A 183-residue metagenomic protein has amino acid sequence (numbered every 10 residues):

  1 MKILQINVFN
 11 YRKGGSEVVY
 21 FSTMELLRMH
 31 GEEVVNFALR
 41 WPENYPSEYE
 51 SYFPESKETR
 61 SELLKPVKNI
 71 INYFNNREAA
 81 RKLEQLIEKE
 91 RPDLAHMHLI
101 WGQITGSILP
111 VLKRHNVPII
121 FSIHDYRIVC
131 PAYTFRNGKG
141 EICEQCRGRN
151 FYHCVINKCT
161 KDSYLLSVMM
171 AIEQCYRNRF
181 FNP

Functional and structural regions predicted by a protein language model:
M1-E43, E88-E90, I108, R114-P118: N-terminal subdomain of nucleotide-sugar transferases
F9, R77-A79, I100-Q103: Short beta->alpha connector loops
K13, N44, I104, V129-C130: Generic structural signal for helix capping and beta-alpha/helix-loop junctions
E17-V18, Y45-E50, I108, P131-R136 (+1 more regions): Short aromatic-enriched loop/helix-cap "lid" or pocket-rim segments at secondary-structure transitions that line
M29-L94, N150-N157: A conserved catalytic-core segment of Leloir-type glycosyltransferases
E84-Q103, P118-S122: Short N-terminal targeting/anchoring amphipathic segment
G102-Q103, I123-Y133: A short, histidine- and acid-enriched strand-loop-helix "catalytic/donor-clamping" loop that lines the nucleotide-sugar
R114, R127, C143-P183: Membrane-proximal helix-turn-helix segments that form the acceptor-binding/catalytic region of lipid-linked
